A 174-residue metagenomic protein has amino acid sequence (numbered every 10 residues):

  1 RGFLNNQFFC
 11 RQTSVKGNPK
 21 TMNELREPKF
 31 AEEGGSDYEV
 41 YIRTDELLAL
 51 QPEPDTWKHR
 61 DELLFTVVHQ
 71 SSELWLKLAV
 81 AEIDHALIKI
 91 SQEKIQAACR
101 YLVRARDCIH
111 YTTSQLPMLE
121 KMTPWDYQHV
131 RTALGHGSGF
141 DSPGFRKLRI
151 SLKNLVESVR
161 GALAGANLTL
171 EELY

Functional and structural regions predicted by a protein language model:
N5-N6, N18: Intrinsic-disorder-associated, low-complexity terminal segments enriched in Asp/Asn/His/Tyr and depleted of Lys/Arg
T21-Y174: Surface-exposed peri-terminal alpha-helical interaction modules
